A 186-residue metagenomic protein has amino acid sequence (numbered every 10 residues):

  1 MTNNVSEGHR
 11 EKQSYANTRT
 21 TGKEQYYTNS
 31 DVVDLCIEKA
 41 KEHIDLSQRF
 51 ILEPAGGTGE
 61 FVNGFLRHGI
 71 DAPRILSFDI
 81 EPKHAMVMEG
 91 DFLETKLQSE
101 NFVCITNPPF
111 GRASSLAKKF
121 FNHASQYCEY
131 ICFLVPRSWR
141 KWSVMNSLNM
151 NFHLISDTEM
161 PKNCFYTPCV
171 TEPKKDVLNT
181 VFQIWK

Functional and structural regions predicted by a protein language model:
M1-K186: Class I S-adenosyl-L-methionine-dependent methyltransferase catalytic core
